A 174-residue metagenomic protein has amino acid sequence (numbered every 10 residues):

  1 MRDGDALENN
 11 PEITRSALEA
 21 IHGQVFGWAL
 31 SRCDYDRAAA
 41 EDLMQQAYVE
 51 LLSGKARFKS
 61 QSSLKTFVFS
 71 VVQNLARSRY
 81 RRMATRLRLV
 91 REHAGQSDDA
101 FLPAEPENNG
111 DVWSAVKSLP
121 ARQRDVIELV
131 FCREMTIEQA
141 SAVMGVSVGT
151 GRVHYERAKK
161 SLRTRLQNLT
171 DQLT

Functional and structural regions predicted by a protein language model:
R2, E12, R91-K117: Acidic, proline/glycine-rich intrinsically disordered inter-domain spacer in sigma factors
D3-G27, E41, L52: A short, charge-rich alpha-helical start-of-domain segment used by transcription regulators
A17-R37, G54, V116, N168: Amphipathic, Lys/Arg- and hydrophobic-enriched alpha-helical face
I21-H22, R32, E128-T136: Short helix-capping/turn signature of helix-turn-helix
D42-V49, S62-N74: Structural recognition of an alpha-helix C-terminal capping motif at a helix-to-coil junction
R57-K59, S70-R91, E105, R157 (+1 more regions): Arg/Lys-rich amphipathic alpha helix in sigma70-family domain 2
Q73, Q123, M144-D171: DNA-recognition helix of helix-turn-helix
K117, A121, D125, R133-T150: Helix-turn-helix DNA-binding module
